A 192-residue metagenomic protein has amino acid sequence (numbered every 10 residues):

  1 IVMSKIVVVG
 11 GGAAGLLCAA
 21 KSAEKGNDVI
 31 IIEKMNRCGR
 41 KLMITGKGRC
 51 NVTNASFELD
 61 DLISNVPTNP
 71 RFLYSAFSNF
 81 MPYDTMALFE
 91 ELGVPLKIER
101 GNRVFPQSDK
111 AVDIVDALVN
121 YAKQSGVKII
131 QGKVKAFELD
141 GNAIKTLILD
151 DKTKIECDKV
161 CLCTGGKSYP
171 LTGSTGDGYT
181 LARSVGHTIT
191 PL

Functional and structural regions predicted by a protein language model:
S4-I31: N-terminal Rossmann-like FAD-binding beta1-loop-alpha1 element of flavoenzymes
V8, G12-A14, R37, G166-S168: Residue-level detector of alpha-helix initiation sites
A23-K47: Glycine-rich FAD pyrophosphate-binding loop
N27-I30, L96, V160: Hydrophobic anchor at the start of a short beta-strand that flanks the dinucleotide cofactor-binding loop
R49-I98: Glycine-rich active-site loop/strand segments that organize a redox cofactor
L73-A76, V104-D109, T164-T172: Flexible, glycine/proline-enriched loop segments at strand-loop-helix junctions that form or flank small-ligand binding
F80-E90, R100-S125: An accessory alpha-helical subdomain
V112-D113, A117, Y121-L192: Predominantly flavin-linked oxidoreductase catalytic cores and closely associated redox partners
